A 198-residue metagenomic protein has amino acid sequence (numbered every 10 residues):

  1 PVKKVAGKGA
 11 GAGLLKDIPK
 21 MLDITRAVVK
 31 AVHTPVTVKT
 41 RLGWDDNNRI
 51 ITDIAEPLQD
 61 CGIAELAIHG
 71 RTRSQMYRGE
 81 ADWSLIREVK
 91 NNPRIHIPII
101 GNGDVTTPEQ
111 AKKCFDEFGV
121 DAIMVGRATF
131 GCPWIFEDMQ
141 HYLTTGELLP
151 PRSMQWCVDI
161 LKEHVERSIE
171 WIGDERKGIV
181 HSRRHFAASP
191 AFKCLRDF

Functional and structural regions predicted by a protein language model:
P1-G9, H69, P133, D138: Active-site-proximal loop/short-helix segments that contain or immediately flank catalytic acid/base residue(s)
P1-K8, V29-T37, L42: N-terminal small/glycine-rich loop or linker at the start of catalytic domains across soluble metabolic enzymes
K3-M21, S74-W83, T144-L148: Glycine-rich tight-turn/loop motif centered on a GG-T
G13-K16, V38-I51: Active-site mouth loops of central-metabolism enzymes
L14-D17, A67-H69, G101-G103: Catalytic beta/alpha-barrel core
K20, R41-W44, R71-R73: Short acidic/polar capping segments at secondary-structure boundaries
D23-R26, A31-H33, D45-E65, Y77 (+3 more regions): Alpha/beta catalytic cores of nucleotide-metabolism and tRNA/nucleoside-modifying enzymes
